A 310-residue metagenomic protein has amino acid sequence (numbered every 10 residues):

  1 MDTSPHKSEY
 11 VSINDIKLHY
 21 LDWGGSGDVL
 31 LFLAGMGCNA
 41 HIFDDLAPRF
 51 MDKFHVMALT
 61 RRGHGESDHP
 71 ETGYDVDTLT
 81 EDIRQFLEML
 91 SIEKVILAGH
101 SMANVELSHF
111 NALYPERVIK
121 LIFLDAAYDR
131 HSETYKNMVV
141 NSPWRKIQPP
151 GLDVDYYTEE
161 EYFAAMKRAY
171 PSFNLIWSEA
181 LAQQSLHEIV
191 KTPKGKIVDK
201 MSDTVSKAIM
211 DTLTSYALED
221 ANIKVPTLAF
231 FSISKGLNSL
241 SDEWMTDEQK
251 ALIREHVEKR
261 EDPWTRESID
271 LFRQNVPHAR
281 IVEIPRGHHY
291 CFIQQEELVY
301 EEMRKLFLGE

Functional and structural regions predicted by a protein language model:
M1-L30, D52-F54, E93, Y128 (+9 more regions): Alpha/beta-hydrolase fold catalytic core
N14, A58-A98, M102, Y114: Active-site loop/oxyanion-hole signature of alpha/beta-hydrolase fold enzymes
I16-H69, F86, M303: Conserved HGGG/HGGXW glycine-rich cap/lid loop of the alpha/beta-hydrolase fold
G37, R61-G65, N104, Y128 (+1 more regions): Alpha/beta-hydrolase active-site loop signature
H55, I92-N137: Conserved hydrolase catalytic core segment
H131-V225, I233-G236: Helix-rich cap/lid subdomain of alpha/beta-hydrolase
V190-N275, R280-E283: Conserved serine/cysteine hydrolase catalytic core
G287-Q295: Catalytic histidine-centered segment of alpha/beta-hydrolase-like enzymes
